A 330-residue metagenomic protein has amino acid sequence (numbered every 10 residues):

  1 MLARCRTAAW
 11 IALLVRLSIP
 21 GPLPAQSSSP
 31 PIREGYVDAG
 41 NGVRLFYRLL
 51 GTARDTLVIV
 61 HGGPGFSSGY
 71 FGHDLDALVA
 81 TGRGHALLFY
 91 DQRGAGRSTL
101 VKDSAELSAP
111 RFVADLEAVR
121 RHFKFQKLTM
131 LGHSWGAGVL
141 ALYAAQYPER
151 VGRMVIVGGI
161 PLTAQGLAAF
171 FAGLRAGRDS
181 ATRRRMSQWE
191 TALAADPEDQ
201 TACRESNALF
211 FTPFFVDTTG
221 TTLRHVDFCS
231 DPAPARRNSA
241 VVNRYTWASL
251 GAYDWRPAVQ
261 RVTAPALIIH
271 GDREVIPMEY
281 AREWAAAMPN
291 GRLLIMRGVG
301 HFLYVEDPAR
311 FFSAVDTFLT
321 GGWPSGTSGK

Functional and structural regions predicted by a protein language model:
G40-L100: Conserved HGGG/HGGXW glycine-rich cap/lid loop of the alpha/beta-hydrolase fold
P110-L128: Conserved acidic catalytic loop of the alpha/beta-hydrolase fold
Q126-A169: Conserved hydrolase catalytic core segment
V155-L193: Flexible "cap/lid" loop of the alpha/beta hydrolase fold
A192-V242, A258: Conserved alpha/beta-hydrolase catalytic His-Asp/Glu region
V262, I268-H270: Short beta-strand/loop motif that positions the catalytic acidic residue of the alpha/beta-hydrolase fold
V275-Y280: Conserved alpha/beta-hydrolase "acid-adjacent" motif
G291-K330: Catalytic active-site module of serine/aspartate enzymes centered on a nucleophile-bearing elbow/loop
